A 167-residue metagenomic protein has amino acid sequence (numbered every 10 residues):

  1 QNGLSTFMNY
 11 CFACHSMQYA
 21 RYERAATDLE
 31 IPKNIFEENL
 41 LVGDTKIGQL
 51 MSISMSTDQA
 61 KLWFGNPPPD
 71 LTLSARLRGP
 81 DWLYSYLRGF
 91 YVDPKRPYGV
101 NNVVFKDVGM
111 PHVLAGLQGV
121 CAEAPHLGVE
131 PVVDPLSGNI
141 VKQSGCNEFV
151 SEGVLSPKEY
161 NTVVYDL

Functional and structural regions predicted by a protein language model:
Q1-Q18: Sequence/structural segment immediately N-terminal to covalent heme-attachment motifs in c-type and related
G3, L71, L167: Residue-level signature of catalytic and energy-coupling elements of molecular machines, predominantly ATP/GTP-dependent
A13, A20-E23, P94-R96: Secretory-pathway/luminal and periplasmic proteins that interact with or process carbohydrate-rich
Q18-R21, G153: Cys/His-rich zinc-coordinating "finger/knuckle" motifs
E23-L29: Short cysteine/histidine-rich zinc-coordinating motifs and their immediately flanking basic loops
E30-D134, G145-E159: Electron-transfer interface patches adjacent to heme c in soluble/periplasmic c-type cytochromes and di-/multiheme
N161-D166: Long, compositionally biased interface segments
